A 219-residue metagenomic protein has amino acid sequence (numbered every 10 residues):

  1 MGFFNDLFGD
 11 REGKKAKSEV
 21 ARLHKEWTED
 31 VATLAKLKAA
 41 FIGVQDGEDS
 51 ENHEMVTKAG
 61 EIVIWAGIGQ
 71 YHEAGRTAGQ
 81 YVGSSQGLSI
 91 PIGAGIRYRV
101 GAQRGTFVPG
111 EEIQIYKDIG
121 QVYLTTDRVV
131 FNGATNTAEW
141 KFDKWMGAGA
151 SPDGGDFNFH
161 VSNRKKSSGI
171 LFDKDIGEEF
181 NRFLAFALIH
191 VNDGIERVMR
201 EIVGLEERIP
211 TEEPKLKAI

Functional and structural regions predicted by a protein language model:
F3-K15, D118, Y123, V130 (+1 more regions): Acidic, Ser/Thr- and proline-rich intrinsically disordered linker/docking segments of eukaryotic scaffolds
F3-Q121: Anionic N-terminal interaction surfaces
R76, S85, T126-D127, K144: A composition-driven signal for long, intrinsically disordered, charge-rich low-complexity tracts
G110, R128-V130: Long, contiguous regulatory modules within eukaryotic nuclear regulatory proteins
